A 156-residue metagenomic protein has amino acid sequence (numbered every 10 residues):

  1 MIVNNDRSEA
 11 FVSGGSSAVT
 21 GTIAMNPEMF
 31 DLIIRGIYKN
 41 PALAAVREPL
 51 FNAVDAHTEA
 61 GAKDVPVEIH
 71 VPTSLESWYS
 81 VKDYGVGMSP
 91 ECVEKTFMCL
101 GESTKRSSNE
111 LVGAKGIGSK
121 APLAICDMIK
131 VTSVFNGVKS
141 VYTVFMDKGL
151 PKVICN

Functional and structural regions predicted by a protein language model:
M1-P66, H70-L75, E91-M98: Bergerat-fold GHKL ATPase/HATPase_c domain
H57-T58, K105, V134: Secondary-structure transition/hinge residues
G61-V65, S107-V112: Short helix/loop segment immediately N-terminal to the Walker
D83: Acidic ATP/Mg2+-coordinating residue in the GHKL
V86-G87: Glycine-rich G1-box
S108-N156: GHKL-type ATPase core
